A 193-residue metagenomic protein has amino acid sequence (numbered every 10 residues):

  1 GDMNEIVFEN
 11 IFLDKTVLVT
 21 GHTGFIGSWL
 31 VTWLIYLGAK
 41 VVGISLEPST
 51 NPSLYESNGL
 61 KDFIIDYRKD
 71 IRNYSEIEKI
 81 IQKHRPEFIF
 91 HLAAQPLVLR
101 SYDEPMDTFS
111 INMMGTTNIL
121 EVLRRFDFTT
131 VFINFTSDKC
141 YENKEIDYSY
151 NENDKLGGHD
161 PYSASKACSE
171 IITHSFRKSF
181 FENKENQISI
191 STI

Functional and structural regions predicted by a protein language model:
G1-I193: N-terminal Rossmann-like NAD(P)+-binding domain of SDR-like oxidoreductases, especially those catalyzing
